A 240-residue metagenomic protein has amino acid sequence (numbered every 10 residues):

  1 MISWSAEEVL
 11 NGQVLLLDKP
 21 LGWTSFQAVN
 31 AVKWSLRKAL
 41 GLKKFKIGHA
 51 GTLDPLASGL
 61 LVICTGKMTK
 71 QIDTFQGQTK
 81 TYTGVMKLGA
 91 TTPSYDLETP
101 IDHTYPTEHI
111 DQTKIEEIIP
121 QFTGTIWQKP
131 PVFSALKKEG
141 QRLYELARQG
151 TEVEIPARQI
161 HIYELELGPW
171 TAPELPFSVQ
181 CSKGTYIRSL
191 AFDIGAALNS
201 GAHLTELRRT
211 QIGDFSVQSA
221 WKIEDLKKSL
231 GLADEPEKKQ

Functional and structural regions predicted by a protein language model:
M1-Q240: Catalytic/RNA-binding core of pseudouridine synthases
